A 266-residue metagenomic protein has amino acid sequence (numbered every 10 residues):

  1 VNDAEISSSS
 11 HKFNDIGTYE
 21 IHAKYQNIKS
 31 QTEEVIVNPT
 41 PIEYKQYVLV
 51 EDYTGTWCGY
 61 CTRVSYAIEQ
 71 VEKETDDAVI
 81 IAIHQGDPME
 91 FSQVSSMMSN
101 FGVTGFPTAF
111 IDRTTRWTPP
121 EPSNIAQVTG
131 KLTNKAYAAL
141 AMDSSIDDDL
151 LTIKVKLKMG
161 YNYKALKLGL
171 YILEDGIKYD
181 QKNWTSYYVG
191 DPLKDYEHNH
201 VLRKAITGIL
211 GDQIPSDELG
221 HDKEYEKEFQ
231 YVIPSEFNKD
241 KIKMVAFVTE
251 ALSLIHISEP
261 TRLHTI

Functional and structural regions predicted by a protein language model:
V1-S8, I111: Change to "...patches in solvent-exposed regions of secreted, membrane-anchored, or virion-exposed structural
S9, C58, D149-L151: Beta-strand-connecting loop/turn residues
S9-T18: Solvent-exposed segments in extracellular or luminal domains encompassing
G17-N27: Append "Rare intracellular matches occur via the same short Y/T/C beta-strand/loop motifs
K29-P39, S258: Edge beta-strands of extracellular beta-sandwich domains
I42-D76: Local sequence-structure signature of Cys/Sec-based thiol-disulfide redox active-site neighborhoods
D76-L254, S258, R262: Short, conserved sequence motifs used for protein processing/export or organelle targeting and for catalysis
